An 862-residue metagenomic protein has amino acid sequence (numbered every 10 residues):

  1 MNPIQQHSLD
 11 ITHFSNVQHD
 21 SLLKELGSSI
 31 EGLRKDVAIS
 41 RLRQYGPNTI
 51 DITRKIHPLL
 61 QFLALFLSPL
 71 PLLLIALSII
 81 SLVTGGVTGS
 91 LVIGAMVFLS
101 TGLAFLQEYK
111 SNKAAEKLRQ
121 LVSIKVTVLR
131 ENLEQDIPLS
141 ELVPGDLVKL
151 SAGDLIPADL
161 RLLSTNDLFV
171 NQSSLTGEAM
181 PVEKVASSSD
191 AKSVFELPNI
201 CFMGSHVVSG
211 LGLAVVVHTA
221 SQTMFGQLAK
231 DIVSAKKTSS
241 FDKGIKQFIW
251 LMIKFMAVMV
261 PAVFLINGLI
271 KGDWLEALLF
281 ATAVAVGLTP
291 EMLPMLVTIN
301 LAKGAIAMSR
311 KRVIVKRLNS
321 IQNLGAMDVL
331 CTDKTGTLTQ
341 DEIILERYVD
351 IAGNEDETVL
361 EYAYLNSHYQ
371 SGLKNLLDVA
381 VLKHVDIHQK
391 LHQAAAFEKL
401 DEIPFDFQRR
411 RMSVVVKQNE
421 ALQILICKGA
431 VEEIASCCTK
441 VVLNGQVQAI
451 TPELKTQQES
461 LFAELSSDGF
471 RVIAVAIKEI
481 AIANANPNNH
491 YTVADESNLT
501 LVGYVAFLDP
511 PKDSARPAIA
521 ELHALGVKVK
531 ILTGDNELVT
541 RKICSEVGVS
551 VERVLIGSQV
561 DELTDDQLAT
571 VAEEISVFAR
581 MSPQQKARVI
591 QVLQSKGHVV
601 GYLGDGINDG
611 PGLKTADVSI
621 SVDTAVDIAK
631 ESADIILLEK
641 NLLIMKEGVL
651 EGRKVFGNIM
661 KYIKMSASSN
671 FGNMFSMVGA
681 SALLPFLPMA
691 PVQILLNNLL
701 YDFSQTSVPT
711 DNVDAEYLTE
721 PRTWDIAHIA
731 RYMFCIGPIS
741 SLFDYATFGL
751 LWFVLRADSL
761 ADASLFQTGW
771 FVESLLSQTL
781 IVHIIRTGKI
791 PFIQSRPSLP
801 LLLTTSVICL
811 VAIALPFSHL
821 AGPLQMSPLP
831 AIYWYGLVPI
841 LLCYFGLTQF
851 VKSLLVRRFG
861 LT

Functional and structural regions predicted by a protein language model:
M1-E134, S140-V143, V148-I156, R161-F169 (+4 more regions): Non-lumenal N-terminal regulatory segments of integral membrane proteins
P47-I79, N112, E134-Q135, A191-I200 (+7 more regions): Soluble-to-membrane junctions at the N-terminal ends of transmembrane alpha-helices in multi-pass ion-transporting
A64-V83, V97-T101, S123-I124, W250-G268 (+9 more regions): Alpha-helical transmembrane segments of multi-pass membrane proteins, especially the membrane-embedded transport
L72-A95, L251-T289, A302, I306-R312 (+5 more regions): Helix-interface capping motifs at the ends of transmembrane segments in multi-pass membrane proteins
S81-T84, L91-S123, R130, K236-V329 (+4 more regions): Hydrophobic alpha-helical transmembrane segments
I200-V208, N323-T500, F507, A520 (+7 more regions): Cytosolic catalytic regions of ATP/NTP-dependent phosphoryl-transfer enzymes
M259, V263, N267, P294 (+4 more regions): Membrane-embedded transport module
R516-A518, A524, N536-V547, Q584-V592 (+2 more regions): Acidic, divalent-metal-coordinating active-site segment for phosphoryl/phosphodiester hydrolysis, typified by short
